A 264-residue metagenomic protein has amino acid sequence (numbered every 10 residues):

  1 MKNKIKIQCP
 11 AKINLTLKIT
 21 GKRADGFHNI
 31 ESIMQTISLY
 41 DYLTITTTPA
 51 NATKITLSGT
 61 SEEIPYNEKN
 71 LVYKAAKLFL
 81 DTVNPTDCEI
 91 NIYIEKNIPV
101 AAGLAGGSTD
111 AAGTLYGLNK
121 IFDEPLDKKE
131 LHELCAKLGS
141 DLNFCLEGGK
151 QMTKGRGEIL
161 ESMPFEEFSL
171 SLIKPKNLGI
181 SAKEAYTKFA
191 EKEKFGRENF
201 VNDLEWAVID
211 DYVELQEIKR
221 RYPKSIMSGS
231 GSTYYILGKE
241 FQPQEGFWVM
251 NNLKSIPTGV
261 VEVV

Functional and structural regions predicted by a protein language model:
M1-A102, K120-K129, R156: ATP-binding N-lobe of GHMP and related small-molecule kinases
N3-Q8, T16-K18, K22-S32, E124-K224 (+1 more regions): ATP-dependent small-molecule kinase catalytic core of the GHMP/sugar-kinase superfamily and closely related
P10, E89, G148, M227-S232: Short Gly/Ser/Thr- and Asp/Glu-enriched loop/turn motifs at secondary-structure junctions
L15, L43-I45, V72, G107 (+4 more regions): Residue-level signal for inorganic ion chemistry
N51-P65, T114, A136, G196-N202: Short, basic/glycine-rich phosphate-binding loops at helix/coil junctions that contact nucleotide phosphates
Y73-E89, Y116, N199-E217: A short, flexible low-complexity segment enriched in Lys/Arg and Gly/Pro that occurs in N-terminal basic tails
A76-K77, L115, A136, Y186: Residues within alpha-helical segments
Y93-F122, S140, S225-I236: Glycine/serine-rich anion-binding loops at beta->alpha junctions that coordinate negatively charged ligand groups
